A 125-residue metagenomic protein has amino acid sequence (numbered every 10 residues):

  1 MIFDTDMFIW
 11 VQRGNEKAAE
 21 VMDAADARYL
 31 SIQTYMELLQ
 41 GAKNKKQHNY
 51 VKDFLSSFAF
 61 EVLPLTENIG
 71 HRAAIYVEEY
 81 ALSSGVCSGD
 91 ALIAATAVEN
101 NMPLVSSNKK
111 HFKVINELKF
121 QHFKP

Functional and structural regions predicted by a protein language model:
M1-L30, Q40-D53: Short, well-structured N-terminal submotif of metal-dependent ribonuclease cores
F3-D6, S31, V86-C87, N108-K109: Histidine- and aromatic-rich ligand-binding microenvironments
D4-T5, L38, A73, A97 (+1 more regions): Generic structural signal for small/hydrophobic residues in well-ordered secondary structure, especially within
M7-F8, T34, I69, L92-I93 (+1 more regions): Alpha-helix capping/helix-boundary segments
A18, S31, Y35, H48-V51 (+2 more regions): A general structural signal for well-ordered alpha-helical segments in protein cores
A24-A25, F58, I115-N116: Short, structured coil segments at secondary-structure junctions
E61-S107: Active-site neighborhoods of divalent-metal-dependent phosphate/nucleic-acid chemistry enzymes
A94, N100-P125: Acidic, PIN/NYN-like endoribonuclease modules and their adjacent C-terminal/linker elements
